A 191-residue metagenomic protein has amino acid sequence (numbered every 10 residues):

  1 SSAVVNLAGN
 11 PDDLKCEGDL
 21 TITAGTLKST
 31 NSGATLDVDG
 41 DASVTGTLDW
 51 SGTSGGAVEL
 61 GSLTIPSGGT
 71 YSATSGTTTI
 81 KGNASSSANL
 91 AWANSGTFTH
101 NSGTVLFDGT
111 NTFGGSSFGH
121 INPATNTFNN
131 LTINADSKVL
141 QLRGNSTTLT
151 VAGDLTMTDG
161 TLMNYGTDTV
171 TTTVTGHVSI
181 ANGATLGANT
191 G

Functional and structural regions predicted by a protein language model:
S1-T150, T156-G191: Extracellular beta-strand-rich, repetitive "passenger/adhesive" scaffolds that bind or process carbohydrates
